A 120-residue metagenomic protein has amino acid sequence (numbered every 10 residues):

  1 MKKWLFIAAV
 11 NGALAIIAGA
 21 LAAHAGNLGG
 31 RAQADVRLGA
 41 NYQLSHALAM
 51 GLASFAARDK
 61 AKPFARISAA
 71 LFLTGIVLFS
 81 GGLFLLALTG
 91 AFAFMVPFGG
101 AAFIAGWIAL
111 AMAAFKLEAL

Functional and structural regions predicted by a protein language model:
M1-L120: Polytopic transmembrane helical bundles with strong interfacial aromatic enrichment
